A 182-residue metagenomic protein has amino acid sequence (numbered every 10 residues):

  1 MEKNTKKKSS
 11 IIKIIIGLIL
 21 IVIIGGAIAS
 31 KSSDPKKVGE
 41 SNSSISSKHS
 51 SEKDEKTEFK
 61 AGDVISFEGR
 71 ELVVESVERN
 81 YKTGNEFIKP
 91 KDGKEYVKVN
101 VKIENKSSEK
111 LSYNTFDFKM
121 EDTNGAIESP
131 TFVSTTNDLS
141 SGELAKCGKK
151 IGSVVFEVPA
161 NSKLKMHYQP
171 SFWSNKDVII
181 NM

Functional and structural regions predicted by a protein language model:
E2, K13, G26-K98, K102-M182: Conserved functional micro-motifs across diverse proteins
T5-G17: N-terminal Sec-pathway targeting helices
I15-G25: Core hydrophobic alpha-helical membrane-spanning segments
